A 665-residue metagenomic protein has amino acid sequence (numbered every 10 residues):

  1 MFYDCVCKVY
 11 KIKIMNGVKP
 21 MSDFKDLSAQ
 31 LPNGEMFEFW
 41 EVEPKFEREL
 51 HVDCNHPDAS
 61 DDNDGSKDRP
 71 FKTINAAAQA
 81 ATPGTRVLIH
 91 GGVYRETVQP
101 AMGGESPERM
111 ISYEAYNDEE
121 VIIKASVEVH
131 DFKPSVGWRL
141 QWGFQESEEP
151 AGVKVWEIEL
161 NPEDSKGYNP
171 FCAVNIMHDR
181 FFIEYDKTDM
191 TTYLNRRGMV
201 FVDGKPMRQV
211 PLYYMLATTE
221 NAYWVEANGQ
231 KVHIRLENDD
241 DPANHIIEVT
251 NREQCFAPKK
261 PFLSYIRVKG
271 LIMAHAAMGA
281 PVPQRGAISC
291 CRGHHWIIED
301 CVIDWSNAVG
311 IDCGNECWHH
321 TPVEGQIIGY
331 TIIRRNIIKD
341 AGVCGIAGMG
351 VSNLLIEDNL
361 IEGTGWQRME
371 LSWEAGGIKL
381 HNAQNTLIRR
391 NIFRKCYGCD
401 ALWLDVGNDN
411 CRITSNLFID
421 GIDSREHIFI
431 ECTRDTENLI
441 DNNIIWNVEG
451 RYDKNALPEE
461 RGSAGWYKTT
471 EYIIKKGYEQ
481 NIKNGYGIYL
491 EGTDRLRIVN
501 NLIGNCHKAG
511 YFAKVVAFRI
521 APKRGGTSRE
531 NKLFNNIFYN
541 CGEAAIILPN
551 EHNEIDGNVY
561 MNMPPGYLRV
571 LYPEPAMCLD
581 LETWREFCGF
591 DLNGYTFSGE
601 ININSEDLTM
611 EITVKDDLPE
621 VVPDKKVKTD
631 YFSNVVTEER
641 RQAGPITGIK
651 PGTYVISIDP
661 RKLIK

Functional and structural regions predicted by a protein language model:
Y3-P20: Short, Lys/Arg-enriched N-terminal segments with co-localized hydrophobic residues within the first ~10-30 amino acids
Y10-K11, V210-M215, W366, R412 (+1 more regions): Extended rod-forming repeat segments used as scaffolds/tethers
P20-R292, D304, G310, H319-E324 (+2 more regions): Extracellular polysaccharide-degrading/modifying enzymes targeting complex plant/algal/animal polysaccharides
S106, Q254-A257, A277-C291, N307-T331 (+1 more regions): Glycine- and acidic/polar-rich repeat regions and solenoidal domains
